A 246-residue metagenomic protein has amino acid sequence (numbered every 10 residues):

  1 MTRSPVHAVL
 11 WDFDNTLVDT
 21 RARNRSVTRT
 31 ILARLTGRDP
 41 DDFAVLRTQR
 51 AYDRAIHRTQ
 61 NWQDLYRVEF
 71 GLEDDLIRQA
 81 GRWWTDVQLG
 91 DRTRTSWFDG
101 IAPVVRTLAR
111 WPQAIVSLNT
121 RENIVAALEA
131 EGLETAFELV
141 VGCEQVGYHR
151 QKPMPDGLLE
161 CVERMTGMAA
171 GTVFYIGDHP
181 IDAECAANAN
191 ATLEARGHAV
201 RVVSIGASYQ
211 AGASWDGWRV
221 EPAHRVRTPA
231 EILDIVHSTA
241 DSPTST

Functional and structural regions predicted by a protein language model:
M1-H7, V125-T246: Asp-based, Mg2+/Mn2+-dependent phosphohydrolase catalytic module
R3-D99, P103-A109: N-terminal helical cap/lid subdomain that shapes the substrate entry/recognition surface in HAD-like hydrolases
W11, L118, R227: Conserved strand-loop elements at the edges of beta-sheets that form or border functional pockets
D19-T20, I115-V116, G177: Small/polar loops that bind or transfer phosphate-bearing groups
R23, S96-G100, N119-T120, P153 (+1 more regions): Short beta->alpha linker loops
V27, N61-L65, N123, A136 (+1 more regions): Hydrophobic alpha-helical segments typical of transmembrane helices and their membrane-interface/capping positions
T28, A80-W83, P103-E131, F137 (+1 more regions): Substrate-recognition element of Asp-dependent hydrolases with the DxDx(T/V) motif
R78, T95, L118, Q151-K152 (+1 more regions): Non-catalytic, surface-exposed connector residues within folded enzymatic/regulatory domains
